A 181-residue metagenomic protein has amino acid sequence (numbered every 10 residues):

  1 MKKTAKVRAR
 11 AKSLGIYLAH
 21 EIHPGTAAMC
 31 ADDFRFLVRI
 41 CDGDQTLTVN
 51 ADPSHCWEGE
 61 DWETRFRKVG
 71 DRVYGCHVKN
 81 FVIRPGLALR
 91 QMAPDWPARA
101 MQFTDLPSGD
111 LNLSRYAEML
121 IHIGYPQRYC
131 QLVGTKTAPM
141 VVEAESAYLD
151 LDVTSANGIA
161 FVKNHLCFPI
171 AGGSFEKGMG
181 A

Functional and structural regions predicted by a protein language model:
M1-V49, E58, V133, D152 (+1 more regions): Active-site acidic/histidine proton-transfer and metal-coordination neighborhood in alpha/beta enzyme cores
K6-Y17, R115-K136, H165-A171: A structural motif corresponding to the C-terminal end of an alpha-helix and its immediate exit/capping segment
L18, F34, D52, C76 (+3 more regions): Conserved, mostly hydrophobic/aromatic
E21-G25, D52-C56, K79-I83, E143-A147: Active-site beta-loop-alpha junctions enriched in small/polar residues
A27, A31-R35, W57-L132, D152-V153: Gly/Pro-rich active-site loop or hairpin
G134-L151, G158: A short, acidic, flexible beta-alpha connecting loop/helix-capping segment that sits on the rim of active
L149-A171: C-terminal helical cap(s) of enzyme catalytic domains, especially alpha/beta-barrels
